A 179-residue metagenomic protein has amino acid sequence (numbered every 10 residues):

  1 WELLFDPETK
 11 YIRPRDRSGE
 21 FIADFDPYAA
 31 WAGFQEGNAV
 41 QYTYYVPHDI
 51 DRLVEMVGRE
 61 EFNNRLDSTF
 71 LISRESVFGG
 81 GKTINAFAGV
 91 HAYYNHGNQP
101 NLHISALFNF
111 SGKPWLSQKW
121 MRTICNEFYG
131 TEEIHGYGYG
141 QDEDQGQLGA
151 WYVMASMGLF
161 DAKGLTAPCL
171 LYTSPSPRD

Functional and structural regions predicted by a protein language model:
L3-L171: Active-site core of glycosidic bond-cleaving carbohydrate-active enzymes
Y172-D179: Conserved small/polar residues in nucleotide/adenosyl-binding loops
